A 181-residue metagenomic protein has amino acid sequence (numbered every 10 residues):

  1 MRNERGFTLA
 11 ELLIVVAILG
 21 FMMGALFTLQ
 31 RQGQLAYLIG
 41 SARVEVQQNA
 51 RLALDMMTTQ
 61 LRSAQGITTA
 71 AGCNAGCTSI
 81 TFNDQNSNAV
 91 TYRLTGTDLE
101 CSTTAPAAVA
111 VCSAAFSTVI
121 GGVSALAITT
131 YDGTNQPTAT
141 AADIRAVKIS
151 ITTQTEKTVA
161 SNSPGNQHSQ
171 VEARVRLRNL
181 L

Functional and structural regions predicted by a protein language model:
N3-R62: Aliphatic-rich helix starts adjacent to a transmembrane/signal segment
L12, G76, D143: Exposed loop/turn and edge beta-strand positions of beta-sandwich/beta-sheet ligand-binding modules
I39, R43-V46, C112, F116 (+2 more regions): Alpha-helix initiation/capping motif
M57, Y92, V123, I128 (+2 more regions): Residue-level detector of buried hydrophobic side-chain packing in well-ordered secondary-structure elements
R62-A71: Short, well-structured beta-strand/strand-turn elements
A70-Q136, P164-Q170: Type IV pilin-like appendage domain
T138-E172: Short, conserved structural patches
A173-L180: Short, low-complexity, Pro/Ser/Thr/Gly-rich segments in the mature regions of secreted, periplasmic
